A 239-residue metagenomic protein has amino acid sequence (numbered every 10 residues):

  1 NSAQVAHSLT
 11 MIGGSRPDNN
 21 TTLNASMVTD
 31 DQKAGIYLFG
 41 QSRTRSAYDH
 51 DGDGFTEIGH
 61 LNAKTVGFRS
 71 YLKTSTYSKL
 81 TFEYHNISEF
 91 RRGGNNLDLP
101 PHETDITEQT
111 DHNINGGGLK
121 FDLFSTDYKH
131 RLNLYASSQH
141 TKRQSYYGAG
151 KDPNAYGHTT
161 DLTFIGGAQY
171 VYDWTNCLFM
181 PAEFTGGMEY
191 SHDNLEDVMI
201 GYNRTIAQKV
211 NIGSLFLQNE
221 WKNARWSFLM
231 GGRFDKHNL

Functional and structural regions predicted by a protein language model:
N1-G52, G59-V66, Y77: Outer-membrane beta-barrel translocator/receptor signature
S2-A6, D30-A34, T76-K79, F124-R131 (+2 more regions): Short loop/turn motifs that connect adjacent beta-strands in outer-membrane beta-barrel proteins
V5-H7, N19-L23, A34, K64-F68 (+4 more regions): Hydrophobic, lipid-facing positions within transmembrane beta-strands of outer-membrane proteins
H7-M11, I36-G40, F68-S70, F82-Y84 (+4 more regions): Membrane-embedded beta-strand positions of outer-membrane beta-barrel proteins
M11-P17, T29-D31, S42-S46, N86-F90 (+6 more regions): Transmembrane beta-strands of outer-membrane beta-barrel pores
M27-T29, L72-T74, F121-S125, T160-L162 (+3 more regions): Residue-level signature of outer-membrane beta-barrel architecture
R45-D53, E57-A63, K73, Y77-L132 (+2 more regions): Flexible loop and strand-edge segments within Gram-negative outer membrane beta-barrel domains
P181-L239: Signature of Gram-negative outer-membrane beta-barrel scaffolds
